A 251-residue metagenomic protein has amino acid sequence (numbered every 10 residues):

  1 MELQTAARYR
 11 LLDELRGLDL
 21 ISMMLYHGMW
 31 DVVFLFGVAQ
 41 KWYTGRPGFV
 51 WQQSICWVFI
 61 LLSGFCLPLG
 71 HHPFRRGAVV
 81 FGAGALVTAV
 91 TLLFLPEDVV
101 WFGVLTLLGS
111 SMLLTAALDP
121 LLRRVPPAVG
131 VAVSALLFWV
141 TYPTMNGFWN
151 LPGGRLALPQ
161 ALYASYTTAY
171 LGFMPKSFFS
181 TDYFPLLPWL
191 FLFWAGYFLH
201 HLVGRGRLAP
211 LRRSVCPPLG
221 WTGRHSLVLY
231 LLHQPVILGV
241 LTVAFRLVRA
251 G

Functional and structural regions predicted by a protein language model:
M1-G251: Alpha-helical transmembrane segments and their immediate juxtamembrane cytosolic regions
